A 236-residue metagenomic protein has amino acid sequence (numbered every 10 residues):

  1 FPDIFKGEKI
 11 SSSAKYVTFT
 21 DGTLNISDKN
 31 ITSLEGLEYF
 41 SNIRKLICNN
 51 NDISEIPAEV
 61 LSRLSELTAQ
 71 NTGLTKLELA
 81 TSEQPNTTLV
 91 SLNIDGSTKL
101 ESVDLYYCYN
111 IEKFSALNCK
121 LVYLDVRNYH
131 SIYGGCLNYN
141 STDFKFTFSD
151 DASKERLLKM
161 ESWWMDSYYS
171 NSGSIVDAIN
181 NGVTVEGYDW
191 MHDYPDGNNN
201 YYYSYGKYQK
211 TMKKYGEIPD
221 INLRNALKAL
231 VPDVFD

Functional and structural regions predicted by a protein language model:
F1-K45, Y109, N128-S131, F148-D236: N-terminal capping/linker segments that flank leucine-rich repeat
G22-L24, L46-C48, L67-A69, L77 (+6 more regions): Conserved hydrophobic beta-strand positions in leucine-rich repeat
S27-D28, E38, N49, Q70 (+3 more regions): Non-cytosolic beta-sheet module surface loops
K29, N51, T72, S82 (+8 more regions): Conserved "Asn-ladder"/turn position within leucine-rich repeats
T32-G36, D52-E55, G73-E78, V90-S91 (+5 more regions): Per-repeat structural element of leucine-rich repeats
L37-Y39, A58-L61, L79-Q84, I94 (+3 more regions): Hydrophobic anchor residues at the C-terminal helix/turn of individual leucine-rich repeat
K45, S54, E59-V60, L64 (+3 more regions): Extracellular leucine-rich repeat
S102-S162: Ankyrin-repeat and related helical/solenoid repeat scaffolds used for protein-protein interactions
